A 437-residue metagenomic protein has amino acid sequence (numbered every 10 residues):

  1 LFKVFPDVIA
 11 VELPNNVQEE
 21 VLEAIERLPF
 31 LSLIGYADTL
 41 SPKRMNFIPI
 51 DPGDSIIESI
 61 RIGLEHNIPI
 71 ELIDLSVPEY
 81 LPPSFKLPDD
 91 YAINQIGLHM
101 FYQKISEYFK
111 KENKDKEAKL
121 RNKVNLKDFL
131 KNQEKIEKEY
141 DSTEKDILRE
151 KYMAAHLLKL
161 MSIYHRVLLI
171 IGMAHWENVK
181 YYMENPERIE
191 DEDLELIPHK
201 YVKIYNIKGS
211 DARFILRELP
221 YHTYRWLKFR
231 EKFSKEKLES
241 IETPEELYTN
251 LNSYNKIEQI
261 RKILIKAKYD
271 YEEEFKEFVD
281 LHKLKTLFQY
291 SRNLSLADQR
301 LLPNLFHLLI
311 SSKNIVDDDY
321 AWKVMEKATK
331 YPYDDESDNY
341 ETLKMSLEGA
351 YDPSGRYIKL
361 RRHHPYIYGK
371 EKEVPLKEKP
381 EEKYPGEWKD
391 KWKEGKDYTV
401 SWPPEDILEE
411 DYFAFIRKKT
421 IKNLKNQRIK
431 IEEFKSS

Functional and structural regions predicted by a protein language model:
L1-S437: Compositional signal for N-terminal targeting/processing segments
